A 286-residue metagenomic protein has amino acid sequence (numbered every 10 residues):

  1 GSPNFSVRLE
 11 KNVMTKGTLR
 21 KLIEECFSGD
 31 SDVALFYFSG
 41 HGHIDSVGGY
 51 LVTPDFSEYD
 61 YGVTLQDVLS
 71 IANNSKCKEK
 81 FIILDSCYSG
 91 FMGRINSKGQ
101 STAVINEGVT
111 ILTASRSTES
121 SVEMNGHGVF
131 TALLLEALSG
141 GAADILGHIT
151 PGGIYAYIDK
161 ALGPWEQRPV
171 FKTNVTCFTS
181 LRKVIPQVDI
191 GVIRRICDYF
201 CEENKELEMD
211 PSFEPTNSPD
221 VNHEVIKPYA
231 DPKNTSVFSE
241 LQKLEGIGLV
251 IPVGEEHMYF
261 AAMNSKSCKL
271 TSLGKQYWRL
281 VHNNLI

Functional and structural regions predicted by a protein language model:
G1, I44, T102-N106: Short glycine/proline-enriched loop/turn "hinge" motifs that connect secondary-structure elements and lie
G1-E10: Short beta-strand elements in bilobed, periplasmic/extracellular small-molecule ligand-binding domains
S2-P3, S46-L51, I111: Short, basic/glycine-rich phosphate-binding loops at helix/coil junctions that contact nucleotide phosphates
G17-I95: Caspase-like (clan CD) cysteine peptidase catalytic core
F81-K172: Active-site-proximal C-terminal subdomain of hydrolase catalytic domains
A143-A230, S265-L273, N283: Caspase-like cysteine protease fold
A230-P252, S265: Short amphipathic alpha-helical interaction segments
I251-I286: Accessory beta->alpha helical hairpin/"wing" motif in late/C-terminal subdomains of nucleic-acid enzymes
